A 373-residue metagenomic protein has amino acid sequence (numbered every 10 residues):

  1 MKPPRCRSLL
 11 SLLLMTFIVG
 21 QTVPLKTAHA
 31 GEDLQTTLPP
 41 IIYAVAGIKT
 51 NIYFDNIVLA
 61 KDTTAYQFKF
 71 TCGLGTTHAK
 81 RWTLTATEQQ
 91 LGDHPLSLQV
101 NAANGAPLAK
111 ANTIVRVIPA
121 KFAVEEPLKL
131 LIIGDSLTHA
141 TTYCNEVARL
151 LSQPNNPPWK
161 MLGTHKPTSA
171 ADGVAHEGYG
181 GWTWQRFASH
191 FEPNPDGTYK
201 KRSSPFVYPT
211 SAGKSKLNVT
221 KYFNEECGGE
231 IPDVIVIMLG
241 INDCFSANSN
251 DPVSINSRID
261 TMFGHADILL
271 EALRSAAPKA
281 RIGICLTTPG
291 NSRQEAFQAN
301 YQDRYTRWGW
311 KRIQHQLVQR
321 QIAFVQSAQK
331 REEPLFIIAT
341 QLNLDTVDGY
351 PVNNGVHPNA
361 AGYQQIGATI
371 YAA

Functional and structural regions predicted by a protein language model:
M1-C6: N-terminal secretory signal peptides that target proteins for export/translocation
S11-Q21: Bacterial N-terminal signal peptides
G20-T22, T27-A30: Boundary at the C-terminal end of the N-terminal hydrophobic targeting segment
A28-V124: Beta-strand-enriched, solvent-exposed domains that form extended recognition/catalytic surfaces
E126-K129, P154-K160, E230-V236, A277-G283 (+1 more regions): Loop/turn elements at helix/coil->beta-strand transitions in domains of secreted/extracellular proteins
L131, L137-V253: Conserved SGNH/GDSL esterase-like catalytic core that processes O-acyl groups on lipids and polysaccharides
F263, D267-L270, A280, G290-A339 (+1 more regions): Substrate-gating cap/lid alpha-helix
P351-A373: Histidine-centered active-site loop/cap adjacent to the catalytic His in serine esterases/O-acetyl transfer systems
